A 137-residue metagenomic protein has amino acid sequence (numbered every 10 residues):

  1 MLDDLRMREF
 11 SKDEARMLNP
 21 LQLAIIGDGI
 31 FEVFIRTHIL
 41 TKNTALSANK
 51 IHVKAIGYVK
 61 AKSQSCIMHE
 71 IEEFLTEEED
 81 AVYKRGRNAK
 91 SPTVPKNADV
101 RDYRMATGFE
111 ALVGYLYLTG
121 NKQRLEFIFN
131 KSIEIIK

Functional and structural regions predicted by a protein language model:
M1-K137: Double-stranded RNA-binding/processing signature
